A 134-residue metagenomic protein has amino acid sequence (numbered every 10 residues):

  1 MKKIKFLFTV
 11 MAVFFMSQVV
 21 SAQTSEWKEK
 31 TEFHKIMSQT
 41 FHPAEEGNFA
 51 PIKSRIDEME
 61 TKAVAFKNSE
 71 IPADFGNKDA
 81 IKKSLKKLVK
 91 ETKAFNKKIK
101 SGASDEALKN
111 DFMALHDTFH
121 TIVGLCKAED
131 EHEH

Functional and structural regions predicted by a protein language model:
M1-S25: Bacterial Sec-dependent N-terminal signal peptides
T24-H134: Mature extracytoplasmic or organellar-lumen-exposed domains after removal of signal/transit peptides
